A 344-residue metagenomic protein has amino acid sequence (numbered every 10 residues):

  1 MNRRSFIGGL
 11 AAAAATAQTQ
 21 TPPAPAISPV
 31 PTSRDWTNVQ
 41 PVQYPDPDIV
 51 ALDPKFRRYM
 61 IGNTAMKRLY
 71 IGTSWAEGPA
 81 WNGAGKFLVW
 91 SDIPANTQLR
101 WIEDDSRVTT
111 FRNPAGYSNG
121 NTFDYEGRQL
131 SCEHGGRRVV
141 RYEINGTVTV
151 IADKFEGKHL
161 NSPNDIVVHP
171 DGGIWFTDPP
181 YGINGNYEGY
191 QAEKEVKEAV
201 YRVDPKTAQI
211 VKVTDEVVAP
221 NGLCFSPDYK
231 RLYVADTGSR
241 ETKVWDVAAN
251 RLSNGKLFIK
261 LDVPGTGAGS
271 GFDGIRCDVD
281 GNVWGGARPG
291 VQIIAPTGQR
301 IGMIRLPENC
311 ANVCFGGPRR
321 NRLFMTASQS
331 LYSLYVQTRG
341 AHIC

Functional and structural regions predicted by a protein language model:
S5-P23: N-terminal export signals
P29-T64: Blade/loop signatures of beta-propeller domains
P47-P54, K67-I93: Beta-strand-rich domains and repeat architectures in extracellular enzymes and scaffolds, especially beta-propellers
Y59-I71, R107-P114, N145-G157, V203-A219 (+2 more regions): Blade-edge beta-strand/turn elements of extracellular beta-propeller and related beta-sheet repeat scaffolds
I71-K86, P114-E133, R138, E156-F176 (+5 more regions): Beta-rich, blade/repeat-based domains predominating in secreted/periplasmic proteins but also intracellular
I93-P94, G135, N184-K197, T237-G238: Short, solvent-exposed loop/turn segments at conserved positions within beta-propeller repeat blades
W245-R251, V336-A341: Short loop/turn segments immediately following beta-strands, especially the blade-tip and inter-blade linker loops
G316-C344: Blade-level signature of beta-propeller repeat domains, shared across WD40, Kelch, NHL, RCC1 and BNR/Asp-box propellers
